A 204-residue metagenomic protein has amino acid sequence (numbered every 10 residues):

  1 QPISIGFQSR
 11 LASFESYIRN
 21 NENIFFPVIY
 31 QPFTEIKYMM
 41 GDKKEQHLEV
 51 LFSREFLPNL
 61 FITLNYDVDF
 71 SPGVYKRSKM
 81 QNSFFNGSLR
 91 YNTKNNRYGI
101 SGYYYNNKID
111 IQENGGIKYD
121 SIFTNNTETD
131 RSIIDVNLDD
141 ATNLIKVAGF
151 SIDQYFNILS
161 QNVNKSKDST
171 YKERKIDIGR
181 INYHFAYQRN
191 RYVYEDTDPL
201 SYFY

Functional and structural regions predicted by a protein language model:
F7, P72-A148: Outer-membrane beta-barrel translocator/channel fold
F14-N21, F26-F85: Outer-membrane beta-barrel translocator/receptor signature
Y17-I18, F33-E35, D69-P72, D130-D140 (+1 more regions): Extracytoplasmic loops and strand-loop junctions of Gram-negative outer membrane beta-barrel proteins
Q31, L57-N59, T93-R97, I176-I178: Strand-connecting loop/turn motifs
I36-M40, Y66-V68, G102-N106, I181-R189: Transmembrane beta-barrel strands of outer-membrane/channel proteins
V50-R54, G87-Y91, F150-I158: Residues on the lipid-exposed face of transmembrane beta-strands in outer-membrane beta-barrel proteins
N59-I62, N95-I100, Q161-V163: Repeated loop/turn-to-beta-strand initiation elements of outer-membrane beta-barrel proteins
I133-Y204: Face-selective signature of the C-terminal outer-membrane beta-barrel domain
